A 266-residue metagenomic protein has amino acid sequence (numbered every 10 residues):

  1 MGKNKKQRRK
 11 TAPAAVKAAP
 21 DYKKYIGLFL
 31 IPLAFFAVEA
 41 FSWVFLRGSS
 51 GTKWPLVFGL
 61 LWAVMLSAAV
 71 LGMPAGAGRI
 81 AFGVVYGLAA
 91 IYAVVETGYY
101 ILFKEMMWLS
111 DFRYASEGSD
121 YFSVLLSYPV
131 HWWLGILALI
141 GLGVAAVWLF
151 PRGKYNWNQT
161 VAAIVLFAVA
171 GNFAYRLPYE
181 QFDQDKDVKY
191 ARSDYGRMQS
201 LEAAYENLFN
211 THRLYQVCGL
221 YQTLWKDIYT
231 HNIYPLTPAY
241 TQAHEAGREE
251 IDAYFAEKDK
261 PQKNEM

Functional and structural regions predicted by a protein language model:
M1-T11: N-terminal targeting leaders characterized by basic, low-complexity, disordered sequences that direct proteins
K3-K5, Y22, K260: Short linear motifs in intrinsically disordered/low-complexity regions
K10-T11, A15-I233: Transmembrane and membrane-interface helices of multi-pass, inner-membrane envelope-modifying transferases
T237-A243: Non-catalytic propeptide/linker segments at domain boundaries
E245-Y254: Charged, flexible boundary elements
A253-A256, K260-M266: Membrane-embedded segments
